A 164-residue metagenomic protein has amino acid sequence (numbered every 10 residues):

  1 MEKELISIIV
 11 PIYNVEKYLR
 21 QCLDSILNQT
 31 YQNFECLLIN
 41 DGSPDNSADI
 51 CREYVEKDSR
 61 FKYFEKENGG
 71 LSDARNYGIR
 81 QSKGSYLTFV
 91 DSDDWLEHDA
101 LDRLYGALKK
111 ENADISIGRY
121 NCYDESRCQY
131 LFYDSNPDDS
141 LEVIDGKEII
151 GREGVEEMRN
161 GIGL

Functional and structural regions predicted by a protein language model:
M1-L164: Nucleotide-sugar donor-binding/catalytic module of glycosyltransferases that assemble extracellular/cell-envelope
